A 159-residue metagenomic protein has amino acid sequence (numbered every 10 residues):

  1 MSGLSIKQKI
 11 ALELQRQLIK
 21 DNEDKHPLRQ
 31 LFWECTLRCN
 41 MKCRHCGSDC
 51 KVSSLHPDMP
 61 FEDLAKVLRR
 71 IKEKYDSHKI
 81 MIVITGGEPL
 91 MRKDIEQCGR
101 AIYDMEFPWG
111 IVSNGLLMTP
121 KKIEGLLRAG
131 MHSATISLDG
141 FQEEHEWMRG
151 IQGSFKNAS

Functional and structural regions predicted by a protein language model:
S2-S133: Conserved alpha-helical substructure of the radical SAM core
V52-L55, Q142-R149: A short acidic, helix-capping loop that chelates divalent metal ions and anchors anionic groups
E96, F141-Q142: Alpha-helix N-cap/helix-start and coil->helix boundary motif
I136-L138: Conserved phosphate-donor/acceptor-positioning beta-strand/loop module used by diverse small-molecule
R149-S159: Glycine-rich S-adenosyl-L-methionine
